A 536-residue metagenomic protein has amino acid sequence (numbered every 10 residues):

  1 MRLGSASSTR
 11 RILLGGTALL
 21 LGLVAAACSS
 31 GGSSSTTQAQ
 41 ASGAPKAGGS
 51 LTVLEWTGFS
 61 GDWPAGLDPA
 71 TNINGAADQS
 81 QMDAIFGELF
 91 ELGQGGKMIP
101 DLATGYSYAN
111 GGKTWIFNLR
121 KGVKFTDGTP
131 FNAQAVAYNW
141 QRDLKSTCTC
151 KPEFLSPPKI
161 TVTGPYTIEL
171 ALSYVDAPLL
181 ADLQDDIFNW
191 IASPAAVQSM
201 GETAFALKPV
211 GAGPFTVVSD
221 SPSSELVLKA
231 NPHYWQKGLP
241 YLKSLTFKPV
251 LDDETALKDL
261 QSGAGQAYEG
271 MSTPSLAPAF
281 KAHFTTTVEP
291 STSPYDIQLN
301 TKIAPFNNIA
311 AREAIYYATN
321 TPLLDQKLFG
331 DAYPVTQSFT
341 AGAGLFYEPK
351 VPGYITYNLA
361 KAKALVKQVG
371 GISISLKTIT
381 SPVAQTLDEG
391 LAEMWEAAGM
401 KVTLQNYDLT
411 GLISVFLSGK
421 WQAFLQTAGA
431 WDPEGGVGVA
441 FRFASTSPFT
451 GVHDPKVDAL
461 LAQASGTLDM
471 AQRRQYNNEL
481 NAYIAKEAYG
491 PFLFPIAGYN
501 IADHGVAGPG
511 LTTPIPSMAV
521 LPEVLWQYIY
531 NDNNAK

Functional and structural regions predicted by a protein language model:
T52, N132-N139, P165-A171, G213-P214 (+5 more regions): Alpha-helical secondary-structure segments
T52-Y108, Q141, V210: N-terminal lobe/hinge region of extracytoplasmic solute-binding protein
A76, D185-L239, S244, N531-A535: Gly/Pro-rich hinge or "lid" segments in bacterial periplasmic/extracellular proteins
T114, N118, P152-A196, S219: Surface-exposed binding/hinge segments that line and control ligand-binding clefts or catalytic entry sites
P222, K367-A430, M470: Ligand/substrate-recognition segments at binding pockets and active sites
H233-P278, K401-T403, D408: Ligand-site clamp/hinge motif
G330, P334-Q368, P382-T386: Structural transition elements
F441, N500-K536: Long beta-strand-rich cores associated with HINT superfamily self-processing modules
